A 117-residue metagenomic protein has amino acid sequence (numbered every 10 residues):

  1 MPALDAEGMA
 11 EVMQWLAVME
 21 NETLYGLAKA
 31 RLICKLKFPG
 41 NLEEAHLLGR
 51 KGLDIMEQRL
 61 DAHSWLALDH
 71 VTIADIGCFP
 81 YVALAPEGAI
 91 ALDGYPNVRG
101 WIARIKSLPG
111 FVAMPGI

Functional and structural regions predicted by a protein language model:
M1-L4, G26-A28, S64-D69, D93-G94 (+1 more regions): Short, hydrophobic secondary-structure boundary micro-motifs
M1-L47, E57, H70: GST-like domain detector, emphasizing the conserved glutathione-binding G-site in the N-terminal thioredoxin-like
M9-L16, L53, C78, V98: A general structural signal for well-ordered alpha-helical segments in protein cores
V12, M56, D75-I76, I105-L108: Residue-level signal for nonpolar/aromatic packing positions in well-ordered secondary structure
W15-L16, G100-A113: Short, mixed-charge aromatic SLiMs
N21-L24, D54, Q58-W65, S107-F111: Generic structural signal for secondary-structure transition and capping sites
L27, L66-G94, R99, R104-I105: GST superfamily/GST-like fold recognition
A45-G52, W101: Alpha-helical packing segments of well-folded alpha/beta enzyme cores
